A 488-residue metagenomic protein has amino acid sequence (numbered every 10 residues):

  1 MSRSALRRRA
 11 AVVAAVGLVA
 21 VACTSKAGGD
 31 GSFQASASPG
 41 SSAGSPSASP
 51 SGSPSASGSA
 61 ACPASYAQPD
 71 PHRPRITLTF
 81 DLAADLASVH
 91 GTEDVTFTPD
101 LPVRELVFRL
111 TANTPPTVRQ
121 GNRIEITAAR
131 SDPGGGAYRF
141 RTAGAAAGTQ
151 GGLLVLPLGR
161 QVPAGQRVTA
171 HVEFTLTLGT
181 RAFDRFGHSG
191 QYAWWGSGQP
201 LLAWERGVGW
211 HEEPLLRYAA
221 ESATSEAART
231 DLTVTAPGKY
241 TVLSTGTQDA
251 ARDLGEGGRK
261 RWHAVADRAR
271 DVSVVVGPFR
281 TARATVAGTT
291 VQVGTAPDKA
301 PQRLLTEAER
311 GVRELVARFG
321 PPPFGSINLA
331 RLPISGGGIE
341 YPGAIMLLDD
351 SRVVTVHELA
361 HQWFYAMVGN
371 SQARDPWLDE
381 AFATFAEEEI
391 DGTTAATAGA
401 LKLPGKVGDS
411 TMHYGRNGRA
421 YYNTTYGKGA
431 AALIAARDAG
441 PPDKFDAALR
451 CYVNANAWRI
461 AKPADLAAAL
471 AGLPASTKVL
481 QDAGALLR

Functional and structural regions predicted by a protein language model:
M1-V21: Sec-dependent bacterial lipoprotein signal peptides
C23-P39, G44-H90: N-terminal, polar/Ser/Thr-rich
S88-P115: Ligand-binding face of N-terminal immunoglobulin V-set domains in extracellular IgSF glycoproteins
L101, Y422-R488: Amphipathic alpha-helical substructures
T117-Q191: A surface-exposed beta-strand-loop module
A170-D271: Extended, low-hydrophobicity, Ser/Thr/Pro/Gly-biased non-transmembrane segments
T224-V356, F385: Hydrophobic helix-coil surface modules that form long, contiguous segments used for peptide/substrate interaction
R331, P342-A398: Zinc-dependent metallopeptidase catalytic helix centered on the HExxH motif and its immediate flanking segment
